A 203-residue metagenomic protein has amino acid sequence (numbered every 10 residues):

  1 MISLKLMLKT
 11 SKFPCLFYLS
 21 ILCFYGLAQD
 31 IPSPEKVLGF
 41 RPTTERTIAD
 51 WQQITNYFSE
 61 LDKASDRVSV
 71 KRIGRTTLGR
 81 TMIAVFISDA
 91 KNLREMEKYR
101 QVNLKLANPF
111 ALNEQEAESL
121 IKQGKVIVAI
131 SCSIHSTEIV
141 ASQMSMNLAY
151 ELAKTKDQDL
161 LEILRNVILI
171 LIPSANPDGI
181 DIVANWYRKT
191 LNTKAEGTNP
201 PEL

Functional and structural regions predicted by a protein language model:
I2-F17: Bacterial N-terminal signal peptides that target proteins for export
C23-Y25: N-terminal signal peptide c-region/cleavage motif recognized by signal peptidases
I31, G74, I83-D89, Y99-K105 (+3 more regions): Surface-exposed loop and adjacent secondary-structure segments within mature catalytic domains
P32-R46, I130-C132: Acidic/histidine-rich, surface-exposed loop or edge segments in extracytoplasmic proteins
D50, G79, S133, L171: Divalent metal-coordination and catalytic microenvironments
D50-Y57, L78, V140-L148, I163: Stable alpha-helical elements in mature extracytoplasmic
W51-E97: A non-catalytic alpha/beta surface segment that caps or lines the substrate-entry region of metallo-dependent hydrolase
S59, K63-D66, A149-D157: Sec-exported extracytoplasmic/periplasmic mature domains
